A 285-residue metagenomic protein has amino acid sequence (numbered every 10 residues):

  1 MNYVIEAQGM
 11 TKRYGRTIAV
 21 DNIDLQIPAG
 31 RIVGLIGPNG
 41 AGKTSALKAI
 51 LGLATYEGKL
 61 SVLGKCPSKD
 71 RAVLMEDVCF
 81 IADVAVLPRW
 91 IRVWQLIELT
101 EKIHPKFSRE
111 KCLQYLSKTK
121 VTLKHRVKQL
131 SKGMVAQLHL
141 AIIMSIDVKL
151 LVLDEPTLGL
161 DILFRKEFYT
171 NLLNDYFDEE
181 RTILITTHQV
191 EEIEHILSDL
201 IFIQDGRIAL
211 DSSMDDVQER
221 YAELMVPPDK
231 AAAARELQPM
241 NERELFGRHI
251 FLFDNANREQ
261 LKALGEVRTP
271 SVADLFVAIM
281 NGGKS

Functional and structural regions predicted by a protein language model:
V33-P38: The feature captures the beta-strand-to-loop junction immediately N-terminal to the Walker
G52, Y56-K69, V73-L74: Conserved ABC transporter NBD signature motif
A82-L138: ABC-family P-loop ATPase nucleotide-binding domains
L151-E155, L160: Catalytic Walker B motif of ABC-type/P-loop ATPase nucleotide-binding domains
Y169-F253: ABC transporter nucleotide-binding domain
N241-S285: C-terminal coupling/interaction segments
